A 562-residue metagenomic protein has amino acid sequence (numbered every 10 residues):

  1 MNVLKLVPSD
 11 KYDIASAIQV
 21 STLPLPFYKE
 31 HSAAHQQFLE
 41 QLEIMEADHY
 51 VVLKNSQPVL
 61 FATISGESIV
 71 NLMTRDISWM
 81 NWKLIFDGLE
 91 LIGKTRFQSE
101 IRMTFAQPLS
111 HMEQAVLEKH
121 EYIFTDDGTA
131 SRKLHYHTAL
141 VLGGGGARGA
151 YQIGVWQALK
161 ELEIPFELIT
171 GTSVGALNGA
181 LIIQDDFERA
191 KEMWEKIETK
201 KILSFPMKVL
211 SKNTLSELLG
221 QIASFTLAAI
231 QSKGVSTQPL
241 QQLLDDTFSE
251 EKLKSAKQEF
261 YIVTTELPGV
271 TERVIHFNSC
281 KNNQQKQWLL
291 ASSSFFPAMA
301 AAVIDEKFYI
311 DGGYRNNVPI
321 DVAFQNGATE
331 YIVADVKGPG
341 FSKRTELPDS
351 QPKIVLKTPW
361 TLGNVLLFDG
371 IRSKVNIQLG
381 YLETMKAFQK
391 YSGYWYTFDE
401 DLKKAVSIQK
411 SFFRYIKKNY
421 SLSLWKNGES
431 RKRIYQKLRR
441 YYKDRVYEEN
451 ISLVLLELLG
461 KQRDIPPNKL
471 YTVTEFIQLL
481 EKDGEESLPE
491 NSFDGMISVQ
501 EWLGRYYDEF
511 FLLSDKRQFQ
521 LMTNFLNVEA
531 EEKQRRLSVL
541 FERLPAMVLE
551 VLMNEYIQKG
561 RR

Functional and structural regions predicted by a protein language model:
M1-Q37: Short amphipathic alpha-helix that is part of the acyltransferase structural core
V3-K5, K119-D126: Short secondary-structure junctions
F27-H49, I262: Active-site rim helix/loop that mediates acceptor-substrate recognition in acyltransferases
A47, F97-E100, A328-T329: Short, high-confidence coil segments that cap the C-terminus of an alpha-helix and link into the following beta-strand
D48-L60: Conserved beta-hairpin
P58, D127-I169, L181-R562: Patatin-like phospholipase
E67-H120: Acyl-donor binding region in acyl/amide transferases
G171, G175: Gly/Ala-rich beta-loop-alpha elbow adjacent to hydrolase catalytic centers
